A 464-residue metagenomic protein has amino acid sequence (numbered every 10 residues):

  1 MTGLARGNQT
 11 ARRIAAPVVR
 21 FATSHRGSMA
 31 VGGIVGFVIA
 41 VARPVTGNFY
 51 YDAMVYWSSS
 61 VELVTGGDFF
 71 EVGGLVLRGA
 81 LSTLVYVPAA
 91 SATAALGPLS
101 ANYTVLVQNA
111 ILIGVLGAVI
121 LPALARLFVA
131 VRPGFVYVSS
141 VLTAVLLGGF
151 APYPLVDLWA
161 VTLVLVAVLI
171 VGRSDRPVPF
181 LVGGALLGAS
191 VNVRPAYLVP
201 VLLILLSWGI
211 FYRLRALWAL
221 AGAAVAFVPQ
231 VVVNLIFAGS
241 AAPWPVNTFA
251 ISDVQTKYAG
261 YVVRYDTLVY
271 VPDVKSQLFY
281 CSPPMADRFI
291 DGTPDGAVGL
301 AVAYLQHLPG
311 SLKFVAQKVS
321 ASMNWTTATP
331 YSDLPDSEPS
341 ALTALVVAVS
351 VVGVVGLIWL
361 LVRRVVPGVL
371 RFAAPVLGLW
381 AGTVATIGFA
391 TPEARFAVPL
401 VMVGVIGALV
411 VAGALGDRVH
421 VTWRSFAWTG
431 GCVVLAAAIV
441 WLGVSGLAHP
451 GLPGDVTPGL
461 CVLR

Functional and structural regions predicted by a protein language model:
G7, R13-V18, V199-V232, A414 (+1 more regions): Perimembrane helix-loop-helix junctions
R26-M29, N102-Y103, G117-V145, V161-T162 (+3 more regions): Transmembrane-helix signature of polytopic, membrane-embedded enzymes that assemble or transfer cell-envelope glycans
V45-S59, D68-A89, L96-L99, A241-W244 (+2 more regions): Extracytoplasmic catalytic/substrate-binding loops of multi-pass membrane glycan-assembly enzymes
Y51, T104-N109, F135-V166, A189-P200 (+1 more regions): Multi-pass, polyprenyl lipid-linked donor-dependent membrane glycosyltransferases
V76-L84, A94-L116, F150, D336-A344: Loop-to-helix entry region of an early transmembrane alpha helix in multi-pass inner-membrane enzymes
Y103-N109, V302-A381, T386: Membrane-interface anchor segments at the N-terminal boundary of transmembrane helices in multi-pass membrane enzymes
I170, F180-R194, V201-G209, A223-Q230 (+1 more regions): Membrane-interface alpha helices of multi-pass inner-membrane proteins
F237-W325: Membrane-proximal stem/loop segments at transmembrane-domain junctions that anchor or position
